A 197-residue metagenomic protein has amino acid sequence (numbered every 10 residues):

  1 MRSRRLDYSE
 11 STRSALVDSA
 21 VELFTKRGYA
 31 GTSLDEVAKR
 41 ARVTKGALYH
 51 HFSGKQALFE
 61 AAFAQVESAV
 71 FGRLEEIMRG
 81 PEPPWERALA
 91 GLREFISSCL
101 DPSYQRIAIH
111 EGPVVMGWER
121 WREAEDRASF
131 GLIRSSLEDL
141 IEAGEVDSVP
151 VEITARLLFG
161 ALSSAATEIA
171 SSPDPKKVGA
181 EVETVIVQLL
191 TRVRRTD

Functional and structural regions predicted by a protein language model:
M1-R27, G31-V43, Q56-E60: Basic, helix-initiating cap at the start of DNA-binding domains
G46: Key DNA-contact positions within bacterial/archaeal DNA-binding proteins
Y49-F52, Q56: A short His-aromatic
E60-V66: Alpha-helical DNA-contacting segments of helix-turn-helix folds
A61, E75-S103, T154-L158: Hydrophobic alpha-helical connector segments
S68-F71, W118-A143, E152-R156, A180 (+1 more regions): Amphipathic alpha-helical packing segments from all-alpha helical-bundle domains
E94-S97, R134, S148-E168, G179-L190: Hydrophobic alpha-helical segments that form the core of small-molecule binding pockets and/or dimer interfaces
I96-E142, T167, S171: Short secondary-structure transition hinges
